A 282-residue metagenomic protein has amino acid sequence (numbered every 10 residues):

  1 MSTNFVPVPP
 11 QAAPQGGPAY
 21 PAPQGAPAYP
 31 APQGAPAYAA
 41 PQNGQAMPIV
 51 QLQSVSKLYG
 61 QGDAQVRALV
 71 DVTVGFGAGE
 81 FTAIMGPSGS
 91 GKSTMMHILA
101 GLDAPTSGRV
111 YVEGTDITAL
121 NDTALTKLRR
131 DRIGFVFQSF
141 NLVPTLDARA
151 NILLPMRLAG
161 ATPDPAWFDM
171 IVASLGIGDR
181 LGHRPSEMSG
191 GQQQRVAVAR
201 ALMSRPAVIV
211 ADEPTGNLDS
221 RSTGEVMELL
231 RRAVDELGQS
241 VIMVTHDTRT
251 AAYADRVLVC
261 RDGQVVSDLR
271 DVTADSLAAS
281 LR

Functional and structural regions predicted by a protein language model:
M1-Q11: N-terminal acidic, proline/glycine-rich, low-complexity intrinsically disordered segments
T3, P23, P32, Q42 (+3 more regions): Generic cytosolic/nucleocytoplasmic N-terminal low-complexity/intrinsically disordered segments
A19-Y38: Long, intrinsically disordered low-complexity tandem-repeat segments
A37-I49: Primarily ABC-family ATPase nucleotide-binding module
M47-V265: ABC family nucleotide-binding domain
Q264-R282: Conserved beta-strand-loop-alpha-helix hinge in the C-terminal portion of ABC ATPase nucleotide-binding domains
